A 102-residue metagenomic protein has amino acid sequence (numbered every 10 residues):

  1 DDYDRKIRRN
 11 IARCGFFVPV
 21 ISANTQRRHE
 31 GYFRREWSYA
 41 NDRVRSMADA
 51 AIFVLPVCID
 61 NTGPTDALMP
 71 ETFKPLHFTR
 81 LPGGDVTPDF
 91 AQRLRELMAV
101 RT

Functional and structural regions predicted by a protein language model:
D2-I7, V86: Short acidic active-site motifs
Y3, H29-E36: Residues at alpha-helix caps and immediate loop-helix transition turns in enzyme cores, especially N- and C-cap
N10-I11: Structural alpha-helical scaffold elements that stabilize or flank donor/cofactor-binding regions in carbohydrate
C14: An anion/phosphate-binding loop that grips the pyrophosphate of nucleotide cofactors and donors
V18-V20: Hydrophobic beta-strand scaffold positions of dinucleotide-using enzymes
T25-G31, R45-T102: C-terminal interaction surface of TIR/SEFIR-family domains
E36-V44: Short, well-ordered amphipathic alpha-helices
